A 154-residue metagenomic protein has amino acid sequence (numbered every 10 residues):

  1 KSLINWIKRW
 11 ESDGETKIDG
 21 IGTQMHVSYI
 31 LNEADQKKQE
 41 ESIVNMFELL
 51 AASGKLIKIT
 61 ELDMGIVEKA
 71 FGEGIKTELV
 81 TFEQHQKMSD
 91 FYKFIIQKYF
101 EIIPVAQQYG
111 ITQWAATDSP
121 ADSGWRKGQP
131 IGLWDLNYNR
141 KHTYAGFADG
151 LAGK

Functional and structural regions predicted by a protein language model:
K1-S12, Q36, E40: Distinct, well-ordered alpha-helical segments
S2-W6, G20, S42-L49: Non-catalytic alpha-helical scaffold/packing segments enriched in small hydrophobic residues
S12-K17, I103-A106: Short helix-capping segments at alpha-helix termini
G20-V27, I59-L62, Q113-A115: A cross-domain feature marking catalytic cores of carbohydrate-active enzymes and several ubiquitous metabolic/repair
N32-E33, K38-L56, D63-K154: Aromatic-rich peripheral "rim/lid" segments of glycoside hydrolase catalytic domains that contact and position glycan
